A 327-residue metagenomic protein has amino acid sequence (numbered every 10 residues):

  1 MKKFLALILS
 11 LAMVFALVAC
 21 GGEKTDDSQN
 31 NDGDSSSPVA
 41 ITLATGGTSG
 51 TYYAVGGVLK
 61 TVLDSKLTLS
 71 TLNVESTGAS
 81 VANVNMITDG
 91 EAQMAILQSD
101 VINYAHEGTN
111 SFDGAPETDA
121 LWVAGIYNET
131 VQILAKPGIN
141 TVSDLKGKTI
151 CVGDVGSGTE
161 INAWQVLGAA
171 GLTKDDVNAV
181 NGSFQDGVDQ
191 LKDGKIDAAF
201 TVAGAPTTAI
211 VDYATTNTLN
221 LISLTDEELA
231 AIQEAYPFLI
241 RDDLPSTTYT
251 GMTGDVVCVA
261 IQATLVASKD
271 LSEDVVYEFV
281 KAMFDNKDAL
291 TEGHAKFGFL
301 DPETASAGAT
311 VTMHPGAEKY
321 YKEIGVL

Functional and structural regions predicted by a protein language model:
M1-A40: Short, low-complexity disordered leader/linker segments with a strong preference for bacterial N-terminal type II
C20, D113-I126, T247-V257: A structural signal for short loop-to-beta-strand junctions that line the ligand-binding cleft of periplasmic/secreted
P38, L69, A79-A82, D89 (+4 more regions): Extracytoplasmic
P38-K66, S70-V74, N128-D193, A307 (+2 more regions): Bilobed "Venus flytrap"/periplasmic-binding protein-like clamshell domains and structurally analogous long
G57-T61, N73-G114, N140, Q185-Q190 (+1 more regions): Pocket-flanking alpha-helical
S99-V101, T109-S111, K174-L265: Pocket-lining segment of extracytoplasmic ligand-binding domains
V152-Q165, F238-A309: Ligand-binding clefts/hinges and TM-proximal coupling segments of bilobed small-molecule sensing domains
G182, D186, K192-D193, A203-L221 (+2 more regions): An extracytoplasmic/periplasmic, membrane-proximal ligand-sensing/linker region
